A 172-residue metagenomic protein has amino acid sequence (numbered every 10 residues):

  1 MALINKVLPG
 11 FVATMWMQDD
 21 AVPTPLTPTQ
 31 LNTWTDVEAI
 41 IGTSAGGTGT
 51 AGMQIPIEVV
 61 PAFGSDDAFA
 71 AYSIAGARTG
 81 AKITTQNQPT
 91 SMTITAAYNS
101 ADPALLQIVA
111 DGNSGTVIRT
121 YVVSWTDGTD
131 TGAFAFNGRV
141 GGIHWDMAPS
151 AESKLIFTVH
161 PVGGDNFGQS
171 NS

Functional and structural regions predicted by a protein language model:
M1-K6, G164-S172: Viral virion structural and adsorption modules
A2-T95, R139-S153: Solvent-exposed edge beta-strands and adjacent loop segments that serve as assembly or binding interfaces
Y98-A101, G164: Acidic glycine-/aspartate-rich tracts in secreted/extracellular proteins
P103-N137: Short, acidic/charged, Gly/Pro-enriched secondary-structure junctions
I108-N113, K154-T158, S172: Short intrinsically disordered coil segments
S124-Q169: Short beta-strand and beta-hairpin "edge-sheet" elements
